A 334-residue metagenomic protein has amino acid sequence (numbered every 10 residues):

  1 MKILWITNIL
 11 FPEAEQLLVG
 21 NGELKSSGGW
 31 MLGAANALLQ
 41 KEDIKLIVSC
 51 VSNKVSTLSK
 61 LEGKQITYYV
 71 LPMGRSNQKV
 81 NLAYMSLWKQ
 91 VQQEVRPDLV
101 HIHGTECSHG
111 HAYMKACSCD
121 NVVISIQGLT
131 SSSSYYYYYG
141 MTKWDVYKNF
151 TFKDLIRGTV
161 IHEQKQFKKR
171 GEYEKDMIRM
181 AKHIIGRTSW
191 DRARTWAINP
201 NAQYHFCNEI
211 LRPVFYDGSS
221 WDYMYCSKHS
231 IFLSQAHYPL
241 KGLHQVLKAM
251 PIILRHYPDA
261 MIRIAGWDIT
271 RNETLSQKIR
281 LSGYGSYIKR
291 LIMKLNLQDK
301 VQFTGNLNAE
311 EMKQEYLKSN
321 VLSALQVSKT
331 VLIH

Functional and structural regions predicted by a protein language model:
M1-V55, K64-I66: N-terminal subdomain of nucleotide-sugar transferases
K2-I6, L99, A116-I156, I185 (+1 more regions): Active-site proximal beta-strand in glycosyltransferases
L4, D222-K241, L247-L254, I262-A265: Conserved donor-binding/catalytic core segment of Leloir-type glycosyltransferases
Q92, Q314-S319: Short alpha-helical donor nucleotide-sugar binding micro-motif in glycosyltransferases
V146-H183, A193, A197: Membrane-proximal helix-turn-helix segments that form the acceptor-binding/catalytic region of lipid-linked
K182, L317-T330: Acidic donor-binding loop of glycosyltransferase active sites
W196, I210-K228, Q314: Acidic anion/phosphate-binding donor-loop and adjacent secondary structure in glycosyltransferase catalytic cores
H205, L275-N306, E310: Nucleotide-activated donor-binding/catalytic signature segment of Leloir-type glycosyltransferases, i.e., the conserved
